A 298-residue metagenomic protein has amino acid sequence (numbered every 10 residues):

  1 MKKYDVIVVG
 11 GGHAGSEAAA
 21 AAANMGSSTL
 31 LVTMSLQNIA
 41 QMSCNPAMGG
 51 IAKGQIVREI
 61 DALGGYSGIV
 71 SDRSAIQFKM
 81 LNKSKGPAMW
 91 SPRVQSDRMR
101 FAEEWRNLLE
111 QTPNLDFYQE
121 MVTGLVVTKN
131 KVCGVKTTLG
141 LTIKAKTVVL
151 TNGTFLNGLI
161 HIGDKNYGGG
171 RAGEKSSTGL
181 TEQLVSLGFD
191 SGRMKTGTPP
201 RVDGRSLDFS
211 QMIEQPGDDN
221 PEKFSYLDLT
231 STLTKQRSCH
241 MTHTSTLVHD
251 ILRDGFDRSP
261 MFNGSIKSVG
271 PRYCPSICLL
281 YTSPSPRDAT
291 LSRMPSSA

Functional and structural regions predicted by a protein language model:
K2-G12: Beta1/beta-strand and adjacent pyrophosphate-binding region of the FAD-binding site in flavoprotein oxidoreductases
V9, L150-T151: Redox-cofactor binding/interface segments in oxidoreductases and associated redox assembly factors
G15: N-terminal Rossmann-fold NAD(P) dinucleotide-binding loop
A20-G124, T128, L139, T151-R171 (+3 more regions): Conserved N-terminal/central alpha/beta ligand/cofactor-binding core
T138-T147: Core beta-strand elements of the Rossmann-like FAD/NAD(P) dinucleotide-binding domain in flavoenzyme oxidoreductases
G264-C278: Amphipathic alpha-helical blocks
Y281-P286: Conserved small/polar residues in nucleotide/adenosyl-binding loops
S292-A298: Hydrophobic alpha-helical segments, chiefly the membrane-spanning helices and signal/signal-anchor peptides
